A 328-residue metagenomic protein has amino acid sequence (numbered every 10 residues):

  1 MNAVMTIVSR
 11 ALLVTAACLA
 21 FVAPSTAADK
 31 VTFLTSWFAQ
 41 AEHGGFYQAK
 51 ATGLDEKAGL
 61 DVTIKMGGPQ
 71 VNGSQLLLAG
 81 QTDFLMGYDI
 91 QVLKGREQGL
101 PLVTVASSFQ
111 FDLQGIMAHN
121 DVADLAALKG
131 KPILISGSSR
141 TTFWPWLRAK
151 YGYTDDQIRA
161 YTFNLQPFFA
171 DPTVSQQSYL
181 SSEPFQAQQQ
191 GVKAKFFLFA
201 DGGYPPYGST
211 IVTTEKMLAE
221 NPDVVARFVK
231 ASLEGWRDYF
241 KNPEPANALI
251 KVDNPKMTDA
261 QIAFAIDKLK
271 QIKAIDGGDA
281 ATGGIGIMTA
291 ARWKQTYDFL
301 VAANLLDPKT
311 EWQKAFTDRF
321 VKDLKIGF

Functional and structural regions predicted by a protein language model:
M1-I7: N-terminal secretory signal peptides that target proteins for export/translocation
R10-A20: Bacterial N-terminal signal peptides
V22-A27: Sec/Tat signal peptide C-region and signal peptidase I cleavage site
D29-S181, F197: Short, glycine-/small- and polar/acidic-enriched structural segments that line small-molecule recognition paths
H43, S74, D89-V92, T141-W144 (+8 more regions): Extracytoplasmic/secreted envelope proteins and their assembly/folding machinery, especially bacterial periplasmic
S108-I116, Q188-N221, V225, V229 (+2 more regions): Periplasmic-binding protein-like
E220-L305: Secondary-structure end/capping motifs
A291-F328: Conserved C-terminal helix/tail region of periplasmic/extracytoplasmic solute-binding proteins
